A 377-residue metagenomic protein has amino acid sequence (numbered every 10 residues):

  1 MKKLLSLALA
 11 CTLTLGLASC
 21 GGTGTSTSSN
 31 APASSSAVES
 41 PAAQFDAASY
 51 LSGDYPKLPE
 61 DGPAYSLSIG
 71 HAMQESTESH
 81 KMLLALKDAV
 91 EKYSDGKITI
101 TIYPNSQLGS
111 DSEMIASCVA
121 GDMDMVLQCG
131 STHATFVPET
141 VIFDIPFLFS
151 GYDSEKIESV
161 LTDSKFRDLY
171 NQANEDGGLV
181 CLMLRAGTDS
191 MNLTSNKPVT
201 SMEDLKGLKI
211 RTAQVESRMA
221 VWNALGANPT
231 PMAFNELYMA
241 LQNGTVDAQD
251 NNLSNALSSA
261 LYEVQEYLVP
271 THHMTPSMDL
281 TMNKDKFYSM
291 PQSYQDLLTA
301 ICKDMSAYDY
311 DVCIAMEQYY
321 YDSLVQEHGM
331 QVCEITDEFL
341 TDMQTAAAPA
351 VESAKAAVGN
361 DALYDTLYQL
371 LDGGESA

Functional and structural regions predicted by a protein language model:
M1-L4, A8: Positively charged n-region of N-terminal signal peptides that target proteins for export
L9-T14: Hydrophobic helical h-region of N-terminal Sec-dependent signal peptides in bacterial secretory/periplasmic proteins
G16-S19: C-terminal motif of bacterial Sec signal peptides marking the signal peptidase cleavage site
G21-T25, V38-Y152, V180-A377: N-terminal secretory/targeting leader peptides
S28-S29, S34-A37: Extracellular mucin-like PTS domains
Y152-N171: A gly/proline- and charged-residue-enriched helix-loop-helix capping module
